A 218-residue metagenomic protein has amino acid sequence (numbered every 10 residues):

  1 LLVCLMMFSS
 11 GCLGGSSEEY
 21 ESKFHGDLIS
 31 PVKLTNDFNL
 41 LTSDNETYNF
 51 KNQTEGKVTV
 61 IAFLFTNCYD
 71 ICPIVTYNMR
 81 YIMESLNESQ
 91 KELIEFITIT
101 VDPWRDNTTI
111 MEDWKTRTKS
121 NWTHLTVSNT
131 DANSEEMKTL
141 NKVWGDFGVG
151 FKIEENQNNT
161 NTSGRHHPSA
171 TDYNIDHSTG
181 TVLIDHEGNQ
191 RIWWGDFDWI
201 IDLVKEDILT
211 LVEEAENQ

Functional and structural regions predicted by a protein language model:
L1-E19: Secretory targeting signatures
S17-N52, Y77: N-terminal "domain-start" segment that seeds a small globular fold
T35-N36, V58-T59, S178-G180: Short loop/turn microsegments at loop-to-beta-strand junctions
N45, N52, N87, N107 (+2 more regions): N-linked glycosylation sites
Y48-M79: Short active-site neighborhood of thiol/selenol oxidoreductases, capturing the structured segment around
K57, L64-F65, C72, M83-Q90 (+4 more regions): Sec/Tat-exported extracytoplasmic proteins
T76-V143: Structural microenvironment flanking redox-active thiols in thiol-disulfide oxidoreductases
N133-L209: Thiol/disulfide oxidoreductase modules built on the thioredoxin-like
